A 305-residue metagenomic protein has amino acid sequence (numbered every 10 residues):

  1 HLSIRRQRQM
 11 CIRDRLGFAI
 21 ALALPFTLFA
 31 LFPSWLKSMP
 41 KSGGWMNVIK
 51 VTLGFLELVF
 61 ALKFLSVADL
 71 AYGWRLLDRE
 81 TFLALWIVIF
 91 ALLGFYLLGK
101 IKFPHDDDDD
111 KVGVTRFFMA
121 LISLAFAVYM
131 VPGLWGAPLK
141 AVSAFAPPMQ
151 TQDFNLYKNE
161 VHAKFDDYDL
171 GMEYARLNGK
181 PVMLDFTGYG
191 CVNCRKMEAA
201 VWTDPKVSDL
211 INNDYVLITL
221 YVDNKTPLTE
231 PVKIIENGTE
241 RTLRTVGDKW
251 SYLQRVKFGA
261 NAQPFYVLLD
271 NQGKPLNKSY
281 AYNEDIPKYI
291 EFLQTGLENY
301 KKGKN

Functional and structural regions predicted by a protein language model:
H1-R8, I12: Single conserved hydrophobic/aromatic residue that forms the stacking wall/gate of nucleotide- or nucleobase-binding
R6, A30-S34: Re-entrant/interfacial helical elements at transmembrane boundaries that shape and gate the permeation pathway
R15-L22: Transmembrane helix-bundle signature of multi-pass membrane transporters/permeases
L22-P25, S34-L184, G188-N305: Proteins that catalyze or organize thiol-disulfide redox chemistry and the adjacent proteostasis machinery handling
